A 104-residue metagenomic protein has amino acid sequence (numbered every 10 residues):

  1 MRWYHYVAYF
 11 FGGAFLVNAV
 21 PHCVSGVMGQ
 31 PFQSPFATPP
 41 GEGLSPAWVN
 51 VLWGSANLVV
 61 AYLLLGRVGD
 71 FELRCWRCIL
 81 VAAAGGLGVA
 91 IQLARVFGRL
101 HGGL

Functional and structural regions predicted by a protein language model:
M1-L104: Membrane-interface extramembranous regions
